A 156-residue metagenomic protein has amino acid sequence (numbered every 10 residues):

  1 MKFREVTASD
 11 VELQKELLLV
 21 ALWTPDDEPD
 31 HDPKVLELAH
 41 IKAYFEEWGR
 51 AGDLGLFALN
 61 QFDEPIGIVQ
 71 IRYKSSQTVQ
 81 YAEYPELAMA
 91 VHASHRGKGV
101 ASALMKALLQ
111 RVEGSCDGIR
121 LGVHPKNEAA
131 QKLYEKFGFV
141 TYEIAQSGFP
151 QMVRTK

Functional and structural regions predicted by a protein language model:
M1-E16: A short beta-loop-alpha structural element at the N-terminal edge of CoA-dependent acyl/N-acetyltransferase catalytic
K2, E86-A90, R120-G122, V153: Short aromatic/hydrophobic contact patches that present stacked aromatics for nucleic-acid/ligand binding
L22-H92, M105-K106, R111: Acetyl-CoA-dependent GNAT
M89-S94, K98, P125-K126: Active-site acidic-Proline motif in GNAT/NAT acetyltransferases
G97-M105: Glycine-rich acyl-CoA binding loop
S102, K126-I144, P150: Conserved active-site alpha-helix within GNAT-family acetyltransferase domains
V112-V123: Conserved GNAT acetyl-CoA-binding A-motif
